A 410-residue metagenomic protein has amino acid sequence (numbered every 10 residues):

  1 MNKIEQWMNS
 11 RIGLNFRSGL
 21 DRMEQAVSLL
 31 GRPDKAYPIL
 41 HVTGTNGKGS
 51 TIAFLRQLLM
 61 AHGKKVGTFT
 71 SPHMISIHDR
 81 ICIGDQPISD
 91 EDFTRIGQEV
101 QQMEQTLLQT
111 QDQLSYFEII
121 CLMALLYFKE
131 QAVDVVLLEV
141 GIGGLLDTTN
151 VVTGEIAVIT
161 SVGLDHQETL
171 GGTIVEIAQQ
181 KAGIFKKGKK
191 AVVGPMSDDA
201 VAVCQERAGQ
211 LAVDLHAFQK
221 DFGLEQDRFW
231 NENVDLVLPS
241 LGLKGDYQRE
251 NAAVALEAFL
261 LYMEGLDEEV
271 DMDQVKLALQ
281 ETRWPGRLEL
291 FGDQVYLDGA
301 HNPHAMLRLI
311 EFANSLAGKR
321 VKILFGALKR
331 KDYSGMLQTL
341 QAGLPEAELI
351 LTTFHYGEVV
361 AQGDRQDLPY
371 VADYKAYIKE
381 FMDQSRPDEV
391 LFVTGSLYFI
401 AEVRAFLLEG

Functional and structural regions predicted by a protein language model:
M1-G44, T51-K64, F69, Q105-Q111: Short functional linear segments
V27, R32-K35, A61-V152: ATP-dependent carboxylate-amine ligase catalytic core
A36, V135-L138, D147-V158, V162-H166 (+2 more regions): Nucleotide phosphate-binding/pyrophosphate-handling subdomain across enzymes that bind or process nucleotide phosphates
L55, L145-E155, R404-L407: Short Gly/Thr/Asp-enriched flexible loops that form oxyanion-binding sites at enzyme active sites
L107-T110, Q131-V135, E139, G154-P239 (+1 more regions): Acidic, Mg2+-coordinating active-site environments of NTP-dependent enzymes
A132-D134, G318, R386-E389: Short, high-confidence coil segments that cap the C-terminus of an alpha-helix and link into the following beta-strand
S197-R207, A212-H216, E225-Q226, D332-F392: C-terminal helical cap/extension that packs against the catalytic core of soluble nucleotide-cofactor enzymes
S396: Active-site-proximal loop/hinge segments that shape catalytic or ion-binding/gating pockets
